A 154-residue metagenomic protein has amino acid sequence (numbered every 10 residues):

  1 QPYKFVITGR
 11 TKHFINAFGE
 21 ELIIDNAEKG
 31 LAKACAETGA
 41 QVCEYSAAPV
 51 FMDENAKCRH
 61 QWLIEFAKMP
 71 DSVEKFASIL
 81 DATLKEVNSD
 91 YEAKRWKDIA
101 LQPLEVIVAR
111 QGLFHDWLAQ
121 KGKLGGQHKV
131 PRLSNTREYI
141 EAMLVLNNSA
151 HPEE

Functional and structural regions predicted by a protein language model:
Q1-E154: AMP-binding adenylation
